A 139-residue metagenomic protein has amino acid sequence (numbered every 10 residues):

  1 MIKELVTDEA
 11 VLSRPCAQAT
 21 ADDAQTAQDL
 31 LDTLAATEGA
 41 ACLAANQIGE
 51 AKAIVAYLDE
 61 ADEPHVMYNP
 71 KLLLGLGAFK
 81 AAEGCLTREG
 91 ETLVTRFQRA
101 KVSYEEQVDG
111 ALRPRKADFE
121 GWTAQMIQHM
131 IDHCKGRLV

Functional and structural regions predicted by a protein language model:
M1-V139: Positively charged
